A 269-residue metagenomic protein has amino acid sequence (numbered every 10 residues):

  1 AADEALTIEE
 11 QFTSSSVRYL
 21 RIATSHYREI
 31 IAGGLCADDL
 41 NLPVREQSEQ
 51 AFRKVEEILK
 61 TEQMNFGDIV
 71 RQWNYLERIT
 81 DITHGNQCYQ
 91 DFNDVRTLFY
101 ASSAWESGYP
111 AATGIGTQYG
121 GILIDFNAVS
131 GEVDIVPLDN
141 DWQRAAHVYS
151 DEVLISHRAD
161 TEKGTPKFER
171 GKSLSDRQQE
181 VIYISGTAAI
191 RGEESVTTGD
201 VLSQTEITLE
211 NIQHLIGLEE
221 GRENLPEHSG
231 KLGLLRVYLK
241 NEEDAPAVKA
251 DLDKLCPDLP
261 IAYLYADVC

Functional and structural regions predicted by a protein language model:
A1-W73, R78-C269: N-terminal presequence-like segments and the immediate start of the first folded domain
